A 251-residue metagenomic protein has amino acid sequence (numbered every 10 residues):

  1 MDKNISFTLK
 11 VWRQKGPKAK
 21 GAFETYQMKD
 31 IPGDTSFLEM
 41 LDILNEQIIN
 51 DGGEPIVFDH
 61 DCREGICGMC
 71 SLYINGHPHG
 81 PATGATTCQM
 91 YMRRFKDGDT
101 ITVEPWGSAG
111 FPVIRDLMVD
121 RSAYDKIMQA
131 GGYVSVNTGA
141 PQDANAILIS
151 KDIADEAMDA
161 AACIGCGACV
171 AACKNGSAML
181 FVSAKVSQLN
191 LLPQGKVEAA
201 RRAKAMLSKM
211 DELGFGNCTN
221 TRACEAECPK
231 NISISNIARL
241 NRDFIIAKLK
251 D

Functional and structural regions predicted by a protein language model:
N4-Q27: Eukaryote-biased recognition of intrinsically disordered, low-complexity regulatory segments
W12, K29, I74-G76: Short strand-turn-strand beta-turns centered on an Asx-Gly dipeptide
E24-S36: Short, contiguous acidic and Ser/Thr-rich linear segments
T35-E54, I101-D251: Ferredoxin-type iron-sulfur electron-transfer modules in oxidoreductases and energy-metabolism complexes
G53-E54, M69-Y73: Long, hydrophobic/aromatic-enriched structural stretches that serve as scaffold segments
V57-M69: Short, structured protein-protein interaction patches enriched in aromatics and acidic/basic residues, typified by
I74-G98, V103: Glycine-rich phosphate/adenylate-binding loop and adjacent beta-alpha elements of nucleotide- or dinucleotide-binding
